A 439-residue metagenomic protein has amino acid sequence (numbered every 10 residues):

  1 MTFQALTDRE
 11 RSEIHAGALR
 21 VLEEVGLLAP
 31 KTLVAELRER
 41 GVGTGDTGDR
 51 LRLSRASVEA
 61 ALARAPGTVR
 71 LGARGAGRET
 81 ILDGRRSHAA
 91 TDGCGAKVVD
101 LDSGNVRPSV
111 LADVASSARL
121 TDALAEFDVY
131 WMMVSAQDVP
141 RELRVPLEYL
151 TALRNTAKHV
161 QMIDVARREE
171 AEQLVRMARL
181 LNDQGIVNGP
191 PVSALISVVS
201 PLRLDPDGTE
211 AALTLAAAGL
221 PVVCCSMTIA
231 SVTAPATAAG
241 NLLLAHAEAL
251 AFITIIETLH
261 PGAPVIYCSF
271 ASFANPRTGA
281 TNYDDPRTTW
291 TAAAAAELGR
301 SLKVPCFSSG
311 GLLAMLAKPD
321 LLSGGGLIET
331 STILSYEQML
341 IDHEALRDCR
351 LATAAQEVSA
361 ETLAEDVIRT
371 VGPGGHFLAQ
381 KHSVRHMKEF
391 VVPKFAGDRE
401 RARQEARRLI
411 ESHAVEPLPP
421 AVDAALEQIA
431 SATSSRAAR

Functional and structural regions predicted by a protein language model:
T2-A16, V25-G41, L51, Y336-R439: Catalytic-core signal marking the mid-to-C-terminal active-site face
T2-F3, T278-Y283, G311-L312, G326-Q338: Short beta-alpha connecting loops at secondary-structure transitions that line or flank enzyme active sites
I14-G17, V21-L28, R40, A61-T68 (+14 more regions): Change "in soluble alpha/beta enzymes" to "in soluble alpha/beta proteins
L28-A35, T47-G48, D128, V187-G189 (+7 more regions): Flexible, glycine/charged-enriched surface loops at secondary-structure junctions
T32-N105: Glycine-rich, N-terminal phosphate-binding loop and its surrounding beta-alpha-beta segment
E39-G45, I229, S272-N275, C306-G311 (+3 more regions): Short acidic (Asp/Glu) and glycine-rich catalytic loops that position anionic groups and cofactors
G84, H88-D92, V110-D113, D122 (+1 more regions): Short juxta-domain linker segments that transition from a proline/glycine-rich, charged coil into a short amphipathic
P108-L316: Helix-rich catalytic cores of soluble enzyme domains
